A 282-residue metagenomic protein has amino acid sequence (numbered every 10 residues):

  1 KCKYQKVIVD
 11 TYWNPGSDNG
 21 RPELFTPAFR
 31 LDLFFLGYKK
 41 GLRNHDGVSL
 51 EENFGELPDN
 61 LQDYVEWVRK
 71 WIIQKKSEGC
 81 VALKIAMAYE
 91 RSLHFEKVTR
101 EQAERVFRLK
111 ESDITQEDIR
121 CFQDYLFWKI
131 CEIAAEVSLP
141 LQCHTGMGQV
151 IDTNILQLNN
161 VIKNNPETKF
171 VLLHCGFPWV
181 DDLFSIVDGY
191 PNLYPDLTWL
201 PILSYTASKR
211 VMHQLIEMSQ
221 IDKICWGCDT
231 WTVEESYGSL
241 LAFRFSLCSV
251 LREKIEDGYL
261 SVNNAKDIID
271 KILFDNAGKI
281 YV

Functional and structural regions predicted by a protein language model:
K1-S17, P22-L36, V81-A88: Divalent metal-dependent hydrolysis catalytic cores, especially in the metallo-beta-lactamase
Y12, R30-L36, A86-E90, G146-G148 (+3 more regions): Active-site beta-loop-alpha junctions enriched in small/polar residues
P27, L193-T198: Short hydrophobic/aromatic-enriched beta-strand-loop microsegments
F35-Y64: A gly/proline- and charged-residue-enriched helix-loop-helix capping module
N60-I85, S92-L193, A207-C225, A242-S246 (+1 more regions): Histidine/acidic residue-rich metal-binding segments in metalloenzymes
L197-L203, W226-C228, S261-D267: A generic structural motif
I221-D222, Y237-V282: Mid-to-C-terminal alpha-helical segments outside catalytic/metal-binding sites
E234: Family-specific functional microsites
